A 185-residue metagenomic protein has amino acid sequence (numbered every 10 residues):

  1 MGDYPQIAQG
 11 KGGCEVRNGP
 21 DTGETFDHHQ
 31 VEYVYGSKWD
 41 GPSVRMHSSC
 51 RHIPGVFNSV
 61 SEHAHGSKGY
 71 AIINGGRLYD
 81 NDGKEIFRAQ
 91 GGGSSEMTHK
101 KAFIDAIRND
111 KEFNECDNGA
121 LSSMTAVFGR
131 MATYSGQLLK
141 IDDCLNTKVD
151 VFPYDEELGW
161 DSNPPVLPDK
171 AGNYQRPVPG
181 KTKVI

Functional and structural regions predicted by a protein language model:
M1-I185: Contiguous beta-strand/loop segments that form the cofactor/metal-binding neighborhood of enzyme cores
